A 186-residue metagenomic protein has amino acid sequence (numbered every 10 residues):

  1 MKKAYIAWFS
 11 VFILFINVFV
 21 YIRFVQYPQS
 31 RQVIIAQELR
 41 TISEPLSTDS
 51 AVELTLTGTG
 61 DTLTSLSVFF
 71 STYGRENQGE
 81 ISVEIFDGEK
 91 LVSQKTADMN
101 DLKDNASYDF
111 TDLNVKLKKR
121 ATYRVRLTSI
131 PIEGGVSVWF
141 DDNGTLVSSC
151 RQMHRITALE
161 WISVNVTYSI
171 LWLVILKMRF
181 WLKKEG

Functional and structural regions predicted by a protein language model:
M1-K2, Q94: Generic cytosolic/nucleocytoplasmic N-terminal low-complexity/intrinsically disordered segments
K2-D87, N100-T122, T128-F180: Beta-sheet-rich sandwich/jelly-roll-like modules and their strand-loop junctions
E89-A97: Surface-exposed loop/edge segments in extracytoplasmic proteins
K183-G186: Cytoplasmic C-terminal tails of single-pass
